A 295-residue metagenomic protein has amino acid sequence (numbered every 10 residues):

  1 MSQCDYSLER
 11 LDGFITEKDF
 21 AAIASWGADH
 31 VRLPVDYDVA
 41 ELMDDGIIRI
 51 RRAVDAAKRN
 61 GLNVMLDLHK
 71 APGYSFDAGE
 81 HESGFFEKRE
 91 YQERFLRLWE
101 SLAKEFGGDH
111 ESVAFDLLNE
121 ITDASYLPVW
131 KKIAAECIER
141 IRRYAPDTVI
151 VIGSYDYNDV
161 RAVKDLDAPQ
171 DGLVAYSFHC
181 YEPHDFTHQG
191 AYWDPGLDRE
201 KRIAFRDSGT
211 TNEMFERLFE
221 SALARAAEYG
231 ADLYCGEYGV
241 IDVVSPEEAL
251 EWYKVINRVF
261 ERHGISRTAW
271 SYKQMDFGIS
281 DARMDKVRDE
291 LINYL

Functional and structural regions predicted by a protein language model:
M1, F178-C180, Y272: Active-site donor-binding loop signature of nucleotide-sugar glycosyltransferases
M1-I15, F205-E220: N-terminal-biased segments
M1-V149, S154-A162, L173, D276 (+1 more regions): Active-site mouth of glycoside hydrolases
Y37, I121, G239, V244 (+1 more regions): Residue-level signal for short, function-critical loop segments
G46-I48, G79-S83, L166, A249-E251 (+1 more regions): Short low-complexity, flexible loop/linker segments enriched in glycine and/or proline with clustered acidic
E87-T210, E216-I241, V255, R262-T268: Active-site region of glycoside hydrolase catalytic domains
S245-L295: Aromatic-rich peripheral "rim/lid" segments of glycoside hydrolase catalytic domains that contact and position glycan
